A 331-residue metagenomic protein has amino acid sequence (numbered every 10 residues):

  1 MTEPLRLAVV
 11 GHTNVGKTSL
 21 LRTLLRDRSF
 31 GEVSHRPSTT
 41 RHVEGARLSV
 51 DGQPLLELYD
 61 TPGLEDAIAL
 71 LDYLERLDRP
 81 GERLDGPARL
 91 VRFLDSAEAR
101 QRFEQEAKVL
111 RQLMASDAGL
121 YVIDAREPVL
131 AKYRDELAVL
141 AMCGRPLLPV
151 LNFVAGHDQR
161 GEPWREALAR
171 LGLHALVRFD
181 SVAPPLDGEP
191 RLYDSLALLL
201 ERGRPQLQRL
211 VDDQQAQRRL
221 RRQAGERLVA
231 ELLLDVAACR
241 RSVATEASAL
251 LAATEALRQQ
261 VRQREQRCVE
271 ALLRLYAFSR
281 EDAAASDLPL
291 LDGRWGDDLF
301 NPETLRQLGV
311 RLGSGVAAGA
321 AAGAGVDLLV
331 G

Functional and structural regions predicted by a protein language model:
M1-F93: Conserved G1/Walker A P-loop phosphate-binding module
P37-L74, R191-S195, L200-R202, L251-L273: Internal hydrophobic scaffold segments of catalytic domains
T39, G63-E65, R126-P128, V154-D158 (+1 more regions): Conserved nucleotide-binding/hydrolysis micro-motifs of P-loop NTPases
Q53, L74-L176: Conserved C-terminal guanine-recognition region of P-loop GTPase G domains, centered on the G4
F153-Q223: Canonical P-loop GTPase G-domain recognition
G203-Q259: Alpha-helical transmembrane helix bundles of large polytopic membrane transport and channel proteins
A252-R311: Membrane-proximal, non-transmembrane alpha-helical segments
E303-G331: Membrane-inserting effector segments that mediate pore formation, membrane fusion, or transient membrane insertion
